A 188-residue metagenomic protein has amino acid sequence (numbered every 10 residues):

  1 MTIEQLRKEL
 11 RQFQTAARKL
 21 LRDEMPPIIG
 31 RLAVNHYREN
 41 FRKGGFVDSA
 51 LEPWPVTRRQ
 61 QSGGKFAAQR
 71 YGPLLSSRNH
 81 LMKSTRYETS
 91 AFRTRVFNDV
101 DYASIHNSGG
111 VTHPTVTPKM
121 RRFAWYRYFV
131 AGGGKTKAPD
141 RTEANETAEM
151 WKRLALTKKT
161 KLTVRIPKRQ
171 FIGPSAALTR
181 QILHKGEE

Functional and structural regions predicted by a protein language model:
M1-E188: Short, Lys/Arg-rich flexible segments
